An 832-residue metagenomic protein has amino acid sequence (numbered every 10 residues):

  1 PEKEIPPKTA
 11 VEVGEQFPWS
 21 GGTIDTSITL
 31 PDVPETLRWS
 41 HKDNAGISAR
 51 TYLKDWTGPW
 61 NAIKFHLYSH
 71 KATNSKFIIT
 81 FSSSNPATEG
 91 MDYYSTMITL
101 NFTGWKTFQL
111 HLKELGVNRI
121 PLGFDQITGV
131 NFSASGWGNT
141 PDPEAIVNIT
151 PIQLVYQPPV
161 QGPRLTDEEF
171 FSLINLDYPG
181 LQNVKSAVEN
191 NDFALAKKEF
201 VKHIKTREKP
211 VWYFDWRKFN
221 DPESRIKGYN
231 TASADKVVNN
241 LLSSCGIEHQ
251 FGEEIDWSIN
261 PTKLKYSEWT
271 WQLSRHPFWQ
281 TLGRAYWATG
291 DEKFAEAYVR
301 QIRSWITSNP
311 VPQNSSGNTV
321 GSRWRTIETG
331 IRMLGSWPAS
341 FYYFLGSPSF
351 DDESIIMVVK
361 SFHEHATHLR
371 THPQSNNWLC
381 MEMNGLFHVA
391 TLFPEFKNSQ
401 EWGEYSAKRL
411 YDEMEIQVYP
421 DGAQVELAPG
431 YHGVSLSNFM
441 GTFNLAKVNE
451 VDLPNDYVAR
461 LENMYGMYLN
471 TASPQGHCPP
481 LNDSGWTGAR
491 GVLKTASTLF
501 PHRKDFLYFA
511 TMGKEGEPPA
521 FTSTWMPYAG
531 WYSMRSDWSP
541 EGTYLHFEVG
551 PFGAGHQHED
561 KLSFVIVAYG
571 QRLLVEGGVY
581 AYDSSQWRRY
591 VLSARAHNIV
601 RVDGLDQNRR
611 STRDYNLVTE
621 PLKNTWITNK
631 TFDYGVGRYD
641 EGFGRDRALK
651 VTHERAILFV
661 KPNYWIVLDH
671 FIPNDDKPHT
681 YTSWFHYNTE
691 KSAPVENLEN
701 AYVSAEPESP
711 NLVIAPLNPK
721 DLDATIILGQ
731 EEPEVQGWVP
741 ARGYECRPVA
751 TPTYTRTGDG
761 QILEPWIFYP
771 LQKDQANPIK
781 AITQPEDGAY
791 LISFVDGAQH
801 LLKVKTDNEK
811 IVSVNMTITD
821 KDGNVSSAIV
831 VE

Functional and structural regions predicted by a protein language model:
P1-G162: Beta-rich carbohydrate-recognition modules and glycan-binding surfaces
V33, P59-N61, S75, Y94 (+14 more regions): Residues that flank catalytic or metal-binding motifs in active/ligand-binding sites
L67-K71, S536-W538, H670-P673, R756-G758: Non-cytosolic beta-sheet module surface loops
L67-S69, F81-S83, L112-E114, A134-G136 (+7 more regions): Short beta-strand segments enriched in hydrophobic/aromatic residues within well-folded beta-rich domains
Q161-N239: Extreme N-terminal leader/anchor segments
E248, G252-G466, A472-P474: Aromatic-lined, polymer-binding surfaces characteristic of secreted/periplasmic polysaccharide-degrading enzymes
G330, G491, Y582-E832: CBM-like, beta-strand-rich accessory domains located in the C-terminal region of large, secreted polysaccharide-active
Y419, A423-V575, T628-N629, Y744 (+2 more regions): Carbohydrate-active enzyme catalytic cores, enriched for enzymes that act on polyanionic acidic polysaccharides
